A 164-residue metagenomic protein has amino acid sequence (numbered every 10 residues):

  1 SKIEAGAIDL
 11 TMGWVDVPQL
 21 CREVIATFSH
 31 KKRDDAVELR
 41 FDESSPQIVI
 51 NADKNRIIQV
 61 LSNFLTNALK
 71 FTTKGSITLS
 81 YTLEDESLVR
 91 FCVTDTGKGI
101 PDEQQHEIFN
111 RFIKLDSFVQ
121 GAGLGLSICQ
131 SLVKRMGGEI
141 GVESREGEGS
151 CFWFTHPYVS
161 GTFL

Functional and structural regions predicted by a protein language model:
S1-M12: Helix-loop junction within the histidine kinase core
T11-A26, I58: A conserved beta-strand-to-alpha-helix junction within the catalytic ATP-binding
T11-D16, R33, E38-I48: Conserved catalytic submotifs in the C-terminal HATPase_c
A68-L69: Short helix-loop "hinge" at the ATP-lid/N-box region of the Bergerat-fold HATPase_c
I100-F112, F152: Short conserved segment of the HATPase_c
G125, C129: Short alpha-helical Gxxx[C/S/T] motif in the catalytic ATP-binding
